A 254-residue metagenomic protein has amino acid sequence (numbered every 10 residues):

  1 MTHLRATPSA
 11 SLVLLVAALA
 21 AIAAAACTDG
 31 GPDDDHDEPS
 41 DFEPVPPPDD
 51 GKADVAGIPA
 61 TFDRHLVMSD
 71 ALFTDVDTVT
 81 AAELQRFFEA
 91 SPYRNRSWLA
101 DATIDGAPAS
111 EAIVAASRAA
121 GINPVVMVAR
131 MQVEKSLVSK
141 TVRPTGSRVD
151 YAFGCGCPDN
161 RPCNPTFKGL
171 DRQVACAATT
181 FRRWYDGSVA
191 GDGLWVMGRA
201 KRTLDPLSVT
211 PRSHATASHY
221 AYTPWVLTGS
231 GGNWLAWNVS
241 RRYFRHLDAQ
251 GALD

Functional and structural regions predicted by a protein language model:
M1-L15: Bacterial N-terminal signal peptides that target proteins for export
L4-A6, D37, H65, N95: Positively charged, low-complexity intrinsically disordered regions
L12, A17, D63, A112 (+2 more regions): Homeobox/homeodomain signature
A23-A26: C-terminal motif of bacterial Sec signal peptides marking the signal peptidase cleavage site
D29-V79, N160-D254: Non-catalytic cell-wall polysaccharide-engagement segments
V67, A71-A115, A119, V125-P211: Peptidoglycan-targeting cell-wall enzymes and recognition modules
